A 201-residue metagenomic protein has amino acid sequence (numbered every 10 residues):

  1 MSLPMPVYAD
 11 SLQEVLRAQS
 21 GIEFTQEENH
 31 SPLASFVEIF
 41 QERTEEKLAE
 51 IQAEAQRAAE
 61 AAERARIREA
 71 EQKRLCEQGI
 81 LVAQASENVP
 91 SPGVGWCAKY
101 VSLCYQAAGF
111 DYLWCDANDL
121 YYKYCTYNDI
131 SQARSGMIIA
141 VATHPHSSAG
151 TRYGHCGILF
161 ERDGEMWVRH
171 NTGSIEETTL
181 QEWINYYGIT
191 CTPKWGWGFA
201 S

Functional and structural regions predicted by a protein language model:
M1-Y8: C-terminal segment of classical bacterial N-terminal signal peptides
L3, E87-N88, K123, H144: A general structural-boundary detector
L12-Y112, T151-R152: N-terminal capping segments
E28, L33, V37-E42, E87 (+1 more regions): Aromatic- and glycine-rich peptidoglycan recognition patches
E69-E71, C76, A107-A117, S147 (+1 more regions): Post-signal peptide N-terminal regions of Sec-secreted extracellular proteins
D111-E177: ...with weaker cross-activation on analogous glycine-rich loops/strands in unrelated enzymes
